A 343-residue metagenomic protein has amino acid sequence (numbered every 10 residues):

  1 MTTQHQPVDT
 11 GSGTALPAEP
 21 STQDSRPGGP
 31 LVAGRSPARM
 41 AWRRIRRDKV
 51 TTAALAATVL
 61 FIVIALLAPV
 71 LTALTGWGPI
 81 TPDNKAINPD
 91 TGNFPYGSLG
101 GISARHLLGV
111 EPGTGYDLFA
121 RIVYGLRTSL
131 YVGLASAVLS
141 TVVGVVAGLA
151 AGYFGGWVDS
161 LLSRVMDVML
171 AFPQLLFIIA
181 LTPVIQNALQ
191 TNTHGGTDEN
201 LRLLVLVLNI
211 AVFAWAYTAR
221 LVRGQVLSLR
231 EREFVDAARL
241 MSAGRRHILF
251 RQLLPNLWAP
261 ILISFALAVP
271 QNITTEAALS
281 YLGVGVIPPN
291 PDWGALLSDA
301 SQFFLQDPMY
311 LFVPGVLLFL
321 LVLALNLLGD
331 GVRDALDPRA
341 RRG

Functional and structural regions predicted by a protein language model:
M1-T141, V145, L149-A150, W157 (+4 more regions): Gly/Trp-centered helix-boundary motif
Q23-D24, T128-V132, A147, S163 (+6 more regions): Short alpha-helical transmembrane interface motifs in multi-pass membrane proteins
A65-L66, M169-L170, R251-Q252, N256 (+3 more regions): Hydrophobic alpha-helical transmembrane segments of integral membrane proteins, especially lipid-exposed positions
R105-L108, L139-G144, G152-Y153, V158 (+4 more regions): Generic hydrophobic transmembrane alpha-helix motif, especially the helices
V110-Y116, Y153-F154, A237-H247, R251-L254 (+1 more regions): Short helix-to-coil transition segments within interhelical loops that connect adjacent transmembrane helices
R127-V143, L227, R246-E276, L325: Transmembrane alpha-helices
V146, G156-W157, G244-R245, L257 (+1 more regions): Short coil/turn motifs that cap or connect alpha-helices
L181-I185, G196-D198, I210, L267-L317 (+1 more regions): Glycine-rich helix-loop "coupling/hinge" segments at transmembrane-helix boundaries in multipass transporters
